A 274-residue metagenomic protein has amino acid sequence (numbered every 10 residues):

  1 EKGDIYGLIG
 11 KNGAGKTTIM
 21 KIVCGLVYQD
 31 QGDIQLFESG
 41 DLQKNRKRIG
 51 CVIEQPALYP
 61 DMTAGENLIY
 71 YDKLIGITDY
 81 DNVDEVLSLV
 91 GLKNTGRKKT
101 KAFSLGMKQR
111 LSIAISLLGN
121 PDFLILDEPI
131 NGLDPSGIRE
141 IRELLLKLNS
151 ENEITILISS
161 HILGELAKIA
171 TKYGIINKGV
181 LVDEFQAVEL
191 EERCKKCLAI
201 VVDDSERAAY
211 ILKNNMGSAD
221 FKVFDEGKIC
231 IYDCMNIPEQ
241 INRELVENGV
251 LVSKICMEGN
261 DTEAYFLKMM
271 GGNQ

Functional and structural regions predicted by a protein language model:
K2-I158, L163-N177, L181-D183: ABC transporter nucleotide-binding domains
G25, R46, L190-R193, F221-F224: Short, flexible turn/loop "capping" segments at secondary-structure junctions
L145, M269-M270: Hydrophobic aliphatic residues
K147-E151, E192, N214, E247: Secondary-structure boundary motif
V180-D203: Conserved beta-strand-loop-alpha-helix hinge in the C-terminal portion of ABC ATPase nucleotide-binding domains
K196-M269: Short, charged/small-residue-rich alpha-helical element at the C-terminal edge of ABC transporter nucleotide-binding
G272-Q274: ABC-family P-loop ATPase nucleotide-binding domain
